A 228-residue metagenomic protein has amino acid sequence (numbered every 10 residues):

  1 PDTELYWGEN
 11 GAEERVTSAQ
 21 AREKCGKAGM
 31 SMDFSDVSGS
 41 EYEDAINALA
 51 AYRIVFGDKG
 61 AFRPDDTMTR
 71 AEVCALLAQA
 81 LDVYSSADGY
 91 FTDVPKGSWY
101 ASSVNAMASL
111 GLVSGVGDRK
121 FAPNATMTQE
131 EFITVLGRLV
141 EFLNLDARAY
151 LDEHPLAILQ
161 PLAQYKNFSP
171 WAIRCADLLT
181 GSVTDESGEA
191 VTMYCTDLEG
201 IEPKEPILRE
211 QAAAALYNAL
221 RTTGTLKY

Functional and structural regions predicted by a protein language model:
Y6-E43, V55-C74, A78-S103, L110-E130 (+3 more regions): Feature responds to low-complexity, polar/acidic, surface-exposed segments characteristic of secreted/exported proteins
A50, A108-S109, T180: Alpha-helix C-terminal capping/helix-coil junction sites
G137, D177-T180, Y217: A broadly conserved amphipathic alpha-helix scaffold signal in soluble, globular proteins
A176, R209-Q211, A215-L216: Non-catalytic cell-wall polysaccharide-engagement segments
